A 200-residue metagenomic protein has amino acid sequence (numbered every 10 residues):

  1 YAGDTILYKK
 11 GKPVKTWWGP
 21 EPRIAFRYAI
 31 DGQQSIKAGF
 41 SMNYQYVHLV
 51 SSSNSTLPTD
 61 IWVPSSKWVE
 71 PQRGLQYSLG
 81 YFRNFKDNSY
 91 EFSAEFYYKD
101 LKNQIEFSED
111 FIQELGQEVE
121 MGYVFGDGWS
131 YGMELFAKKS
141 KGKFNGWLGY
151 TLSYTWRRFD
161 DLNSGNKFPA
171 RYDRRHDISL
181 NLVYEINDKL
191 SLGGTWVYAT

Functional and structural regions predicted by a protein language model:
Y1, A38-M42, D60, Y81 (+3 more regions): Transmembrane beta-barrel strands of outer-membrane/channel proteins
Y1-Q33, Y46, L162: Signature of Gram-negative outer-membrane beta-barrel scaffolds
A2-L7, P20, L49-L57, W62-P64 (+4 more regions): Outer-membrane beta-barrel translocator domains and adjoining extracellular loop/strand segments of Gram-negative
W18, F26-A29, M42, P71 (+5 more regions): Residue-level signature of outer-membrane beta-barrel architecture
P20-F26, I36, S65, L75-L79 (+3 more regions): Hydrophobic, lipid-facing positions within transmembrane beta-strands of outer-membrane proteins
Q33-I36, D87-F92, K143-G146, D188-L192: Repeated loop/turn-to-beta-strand initiation elements of outer-membrane beta-barrel proteins
K37-S41, V47, S51, E70-M121: Membrane-embedded beta-barrel scaffold of Gram-negative outer-membrane proteins
Y97-D100, Q117-T200: Gram-negative outer-membrane beta-barrel transporters
